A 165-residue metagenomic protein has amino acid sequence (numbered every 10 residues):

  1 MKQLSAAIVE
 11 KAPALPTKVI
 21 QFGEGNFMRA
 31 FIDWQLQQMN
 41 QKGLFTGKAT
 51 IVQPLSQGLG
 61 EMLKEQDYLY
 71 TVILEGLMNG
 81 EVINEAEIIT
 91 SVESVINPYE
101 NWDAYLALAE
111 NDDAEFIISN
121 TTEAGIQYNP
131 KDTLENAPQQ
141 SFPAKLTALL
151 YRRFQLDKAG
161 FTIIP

Functional and structural regions predicted by a protein language model:
M1-P165: Non-transmembrane, aqueous-exposed alpha-helical and coiled segments at domain scale
